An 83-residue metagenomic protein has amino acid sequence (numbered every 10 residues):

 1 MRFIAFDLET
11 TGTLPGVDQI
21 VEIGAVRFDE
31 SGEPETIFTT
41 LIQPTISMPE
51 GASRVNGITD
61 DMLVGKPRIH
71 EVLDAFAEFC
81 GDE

Functional and structural regions predicted by a protein language model:
M1-E83: Conserved non-catalytic scaffold segment of RNase H-like nuclease domains
